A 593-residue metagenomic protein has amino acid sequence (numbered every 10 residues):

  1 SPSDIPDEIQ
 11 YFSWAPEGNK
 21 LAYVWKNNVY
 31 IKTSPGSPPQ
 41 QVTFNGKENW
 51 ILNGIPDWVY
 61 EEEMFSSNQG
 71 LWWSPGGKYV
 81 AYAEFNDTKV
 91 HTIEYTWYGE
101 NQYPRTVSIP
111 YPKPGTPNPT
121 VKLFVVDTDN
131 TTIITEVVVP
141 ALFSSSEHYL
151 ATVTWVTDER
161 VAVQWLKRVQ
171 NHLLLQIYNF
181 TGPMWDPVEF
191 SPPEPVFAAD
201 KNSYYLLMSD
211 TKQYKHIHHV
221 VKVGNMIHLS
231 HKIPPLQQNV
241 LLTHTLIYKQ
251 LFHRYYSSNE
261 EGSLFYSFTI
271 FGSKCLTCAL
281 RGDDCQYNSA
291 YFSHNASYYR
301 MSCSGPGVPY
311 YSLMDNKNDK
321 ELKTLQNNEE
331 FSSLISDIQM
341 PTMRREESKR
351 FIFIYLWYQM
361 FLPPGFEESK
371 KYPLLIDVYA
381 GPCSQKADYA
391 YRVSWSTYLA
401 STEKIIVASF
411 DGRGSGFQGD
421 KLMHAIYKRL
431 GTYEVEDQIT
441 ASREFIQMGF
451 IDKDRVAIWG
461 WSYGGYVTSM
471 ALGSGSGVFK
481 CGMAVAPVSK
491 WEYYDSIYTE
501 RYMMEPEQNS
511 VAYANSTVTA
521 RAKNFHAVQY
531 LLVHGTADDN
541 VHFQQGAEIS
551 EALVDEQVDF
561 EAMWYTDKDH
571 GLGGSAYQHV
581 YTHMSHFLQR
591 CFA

Functional and structural regions predicted by a protein language model:
P2-S3, V42: Short C-terminal beta-strands that terminate individual repeats in beta-propeller domains, predominantly WD40 blades
I5-D7, E17-K20, V24-N28, G36-S37 (+7 more regions): Peripheral, non-catalytic segments that deliver or gate enzyme domains
N19, T43, H218-V220, F252 (+4 more regions): Compositionally biased, intrinsically disordered low-complexity segments enriched in polar/proline residues
S37-Q40, Y79, W459, P487-V488: Short low-complexity stretches enriched in small and charged residues
P75-Y79, S476: Secondary-structure transition into beta-strands, especially the periplasmic turns and strand N-termini that construct
H91-T92, L150, K274-A593: Serine-hydrolase catalytic core recognition
